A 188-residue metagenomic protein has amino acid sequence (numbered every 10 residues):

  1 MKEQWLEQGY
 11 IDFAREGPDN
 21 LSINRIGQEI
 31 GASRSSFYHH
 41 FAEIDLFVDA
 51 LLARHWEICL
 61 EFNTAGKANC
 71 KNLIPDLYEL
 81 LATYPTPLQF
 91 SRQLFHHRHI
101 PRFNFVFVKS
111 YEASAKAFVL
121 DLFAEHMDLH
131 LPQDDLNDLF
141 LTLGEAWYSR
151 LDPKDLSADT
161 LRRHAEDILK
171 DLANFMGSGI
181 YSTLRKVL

Functional and structural regions predicted by a protein language model:
K2-E7, D19-N20, H39-T64: An amphipathic alpha-helix adjacent to DNA-recognition modules
D12-L21: Short helix/strand-capping hinge loops at secondary-structure junctions that flank key functional elements
N24: Residues within the helices of the helix-turn-helix
G27: The alpha-helix within a helix-turn-helix
I30-F41: Short hydrophobic/aromatic patch on the recognition helix
A50, E61-Q89: Hydrophobic alpha-helical connector segments
I100-S149, D159-E166, A173: Amphipathic alpha-helical packing segments from all-alpha helical-bundle domains
I180-L188: C-terminal effector-binding regulatory domain of bacterial HTH transcription factors
